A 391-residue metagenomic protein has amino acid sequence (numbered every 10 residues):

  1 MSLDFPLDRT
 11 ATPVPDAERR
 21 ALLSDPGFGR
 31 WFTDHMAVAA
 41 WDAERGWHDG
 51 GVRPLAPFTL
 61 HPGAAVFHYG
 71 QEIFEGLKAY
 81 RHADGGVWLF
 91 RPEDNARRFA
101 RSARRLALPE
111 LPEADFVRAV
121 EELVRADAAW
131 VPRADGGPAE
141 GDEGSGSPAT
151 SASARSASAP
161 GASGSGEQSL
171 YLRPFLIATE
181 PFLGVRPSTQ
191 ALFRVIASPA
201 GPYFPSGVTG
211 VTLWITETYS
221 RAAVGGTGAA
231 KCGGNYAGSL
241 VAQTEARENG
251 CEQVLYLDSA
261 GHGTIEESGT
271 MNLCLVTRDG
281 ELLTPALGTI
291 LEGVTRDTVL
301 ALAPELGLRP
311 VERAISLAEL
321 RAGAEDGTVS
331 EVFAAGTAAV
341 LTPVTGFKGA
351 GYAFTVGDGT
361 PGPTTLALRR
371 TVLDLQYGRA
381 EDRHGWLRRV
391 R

Functional and structural regions predicted by a protein language model:
M1-L123, A159-P160, F182-R391: Helix-start/capping segments and mature chain N-termini
V120, V124, P132-G137, G164-I177: Extended, Lys/Arg-enriched charged tracts that mediate electrostatic binding to polyanionic substrates
A134-S165: Intrinsically disordered, low-complexity terminal tails and inter-domain linkers enriched for S/T/G/P/D/E
G136-G137, G141, G164-Q168, L183 (+1 more regions): Glycine/charge-rich, flexible interdomain linkers and switch-proximal surface loops that mediate coupling
E143, P174, R388-R391: Amphipathic alpha-helical surface "interface" segments used for docking/oligomerization or membrane association within
